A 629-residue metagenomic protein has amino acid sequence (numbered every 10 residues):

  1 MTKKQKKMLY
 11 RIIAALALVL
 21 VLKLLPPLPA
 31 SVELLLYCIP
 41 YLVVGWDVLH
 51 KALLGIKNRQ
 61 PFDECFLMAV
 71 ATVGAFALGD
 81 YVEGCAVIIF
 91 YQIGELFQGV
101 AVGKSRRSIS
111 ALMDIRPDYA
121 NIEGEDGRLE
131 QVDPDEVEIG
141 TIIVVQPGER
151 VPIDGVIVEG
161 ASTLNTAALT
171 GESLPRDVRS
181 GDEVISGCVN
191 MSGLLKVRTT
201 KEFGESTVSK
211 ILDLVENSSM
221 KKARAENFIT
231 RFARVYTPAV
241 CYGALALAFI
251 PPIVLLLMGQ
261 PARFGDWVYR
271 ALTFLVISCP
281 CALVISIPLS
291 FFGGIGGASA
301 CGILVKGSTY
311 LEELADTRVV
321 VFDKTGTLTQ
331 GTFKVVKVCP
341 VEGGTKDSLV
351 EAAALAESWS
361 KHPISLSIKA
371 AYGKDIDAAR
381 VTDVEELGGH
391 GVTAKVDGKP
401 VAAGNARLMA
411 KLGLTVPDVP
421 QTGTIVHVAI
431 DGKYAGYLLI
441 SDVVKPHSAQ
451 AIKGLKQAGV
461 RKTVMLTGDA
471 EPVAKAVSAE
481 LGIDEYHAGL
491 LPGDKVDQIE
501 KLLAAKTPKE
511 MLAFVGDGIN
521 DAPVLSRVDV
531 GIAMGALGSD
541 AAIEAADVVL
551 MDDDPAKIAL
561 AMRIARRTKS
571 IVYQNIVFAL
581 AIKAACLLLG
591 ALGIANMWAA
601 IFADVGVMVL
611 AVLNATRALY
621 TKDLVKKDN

Functional and structural regions predicted by a protein language model:
M1-A30, V102, D126-L129, S209 (+5 more regions): Flexible metal-binding regulatory segments at protein termini and peripheral loops
T2, L20-P29, K51-G55, V73-L78 (+11 more regions): Membrane-embedded alpha-helical bundles of multi-pass transporters
I12-L16, N227-M258, A271-F291, Y573-F602: Bilayer-spanning, highly hydrophobic alpha-helical transmembrane segments
L22-P27, Y37-E123, E136-I143, R150 (+5 more regions): Actuator/coupling domain of P-type ATPases
A52, D80, A101, A120 (+26 more regions): Residue-level signature of catalytic and energy-coupling elements of molecular machines, predominantly ATP/GTP-dependent
L53-P61, F97-S110, L289-S308, T616-N629: Juxtamembrane helix-loop transition segments at the membrane interface in multi-pass membrane proteins
D63-M68, S108-E123, A298-K324: Membrane-cytosol interface motif
A111-L112, D126, S308-V530, R563-R566 (+1 more regions): Cytosolic catalytic headpiece
